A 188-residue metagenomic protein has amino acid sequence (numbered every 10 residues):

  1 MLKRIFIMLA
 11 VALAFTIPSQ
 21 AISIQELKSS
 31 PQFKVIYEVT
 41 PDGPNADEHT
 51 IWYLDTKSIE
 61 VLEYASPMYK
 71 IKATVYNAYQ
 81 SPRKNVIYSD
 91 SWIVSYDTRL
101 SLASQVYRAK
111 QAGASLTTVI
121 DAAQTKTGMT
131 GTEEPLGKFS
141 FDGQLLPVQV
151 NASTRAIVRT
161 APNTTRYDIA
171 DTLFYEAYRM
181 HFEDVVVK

Functional and structural regions predicted by a protein language model:
L2-M8: Sec-dependent signal peptide recognition, specifically the positively charged N-region followed immediately by
I5, I17-P18, S23: Homeobox/homeodomain signature
M8-T16: Bacterial N-terminal signal peptides
A21-D90, D97-K188: N-terminal secretory-pathway/extracellular module detecting exported/lumenal segments and adjacent signal-anchor/first
